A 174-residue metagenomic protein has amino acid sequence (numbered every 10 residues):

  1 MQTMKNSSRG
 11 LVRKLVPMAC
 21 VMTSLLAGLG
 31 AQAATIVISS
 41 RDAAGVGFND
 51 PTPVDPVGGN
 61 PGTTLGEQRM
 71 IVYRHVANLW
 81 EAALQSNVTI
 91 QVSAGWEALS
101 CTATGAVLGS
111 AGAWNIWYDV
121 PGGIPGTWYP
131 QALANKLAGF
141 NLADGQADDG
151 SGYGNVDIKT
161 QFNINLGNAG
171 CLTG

Functional and structural regions predicted by a protein language model:
M1-Q2, V21, A33: A detector of low-complexity, intrinsically disordered, Ser/Thr/Gly/Pro/Ala-rich segments
M1-V12: N-terminal secretory signal peptides that target proteins for export/translocation
V16-A27: Bacterial N-terminal signal peptides
A33-G174: Extracellular zinc-dependent metalloprotease catalytic-domain scaffold
